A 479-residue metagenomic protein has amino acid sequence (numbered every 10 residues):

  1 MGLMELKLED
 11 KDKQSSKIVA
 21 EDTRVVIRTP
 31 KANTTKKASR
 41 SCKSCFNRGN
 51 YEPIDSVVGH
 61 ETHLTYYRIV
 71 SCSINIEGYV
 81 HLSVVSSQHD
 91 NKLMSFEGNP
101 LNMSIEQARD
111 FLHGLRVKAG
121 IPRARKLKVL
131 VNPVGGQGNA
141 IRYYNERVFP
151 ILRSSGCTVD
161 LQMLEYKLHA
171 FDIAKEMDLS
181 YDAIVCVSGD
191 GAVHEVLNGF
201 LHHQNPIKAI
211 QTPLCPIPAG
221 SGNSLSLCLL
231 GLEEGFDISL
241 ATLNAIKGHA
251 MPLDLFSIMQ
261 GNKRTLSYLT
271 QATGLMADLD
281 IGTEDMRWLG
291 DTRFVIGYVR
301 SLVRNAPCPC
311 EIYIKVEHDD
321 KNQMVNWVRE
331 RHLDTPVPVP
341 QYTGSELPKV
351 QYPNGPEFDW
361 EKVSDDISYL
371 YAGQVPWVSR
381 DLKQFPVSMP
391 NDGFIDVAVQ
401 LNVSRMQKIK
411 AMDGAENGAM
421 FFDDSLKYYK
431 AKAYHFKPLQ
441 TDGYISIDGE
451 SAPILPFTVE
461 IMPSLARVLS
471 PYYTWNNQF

Functional and structural regions predicted by a protein language model:
M1-V187, H194, N198: ATP/NTP phosphate-donor binding region
V25, A32, S87-H89, V134-G136 (+10 more regions): Conserved beta-strand elements of beta-rich interaction domains across eukaryotes, especially beta-propellers
I27, R264-D278, S368-G373, V378 (+4 more regions): Short hydrophobic-aromatic micro-motifs
I105-R109, K432, K437-F479: Generic C-terminus detector
L130-N132, I217, G373, Q400: Short hydrophobic segments within beta-strands
A140-R142, L164-Y166, L179, F200-V375: Catalytic core of DAGKc-family lipid kinases
A241, A245-H249, Y298-V316, E346 (+4 more regions): Catalytic phosphate-donor-binding core of small-molecule kinases
K383-D392: Active-site loop ensemble at the mouth of alpha/beta enzyme cores that anchors a bound cofactor
